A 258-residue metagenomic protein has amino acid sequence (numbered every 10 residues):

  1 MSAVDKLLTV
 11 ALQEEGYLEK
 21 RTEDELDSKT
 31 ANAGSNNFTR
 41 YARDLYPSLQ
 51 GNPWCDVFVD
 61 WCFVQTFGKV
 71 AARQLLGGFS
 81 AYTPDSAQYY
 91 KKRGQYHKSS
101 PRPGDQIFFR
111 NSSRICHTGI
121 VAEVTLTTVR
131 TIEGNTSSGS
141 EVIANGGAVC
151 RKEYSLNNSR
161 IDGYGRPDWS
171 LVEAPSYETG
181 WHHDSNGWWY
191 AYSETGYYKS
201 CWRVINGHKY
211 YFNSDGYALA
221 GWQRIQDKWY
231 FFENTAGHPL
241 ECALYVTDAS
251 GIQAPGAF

Functional and structural regions predicted by a protein language model:
M1-G68: N-terminal capping segments
S2-A3, S80-A81, W169, G251-A257: Short, low-complexity, Pro/Ser/Thr/Gly-rich segments in the mature regions of secreted, periplasmic
A3, K69-G139: ...with weaker cross-activation on analogous glycine-rich loops/strands in unrelated enzymes
D5-K6, G94-Y96, I115-Y177, H238-P239: Aromatic- and glycine-rich peptidoglycan recognition patches
E25-L45, Q74-G77, P84-Q95, A144: Surface-exposed intrinsically disordered loops and tails
P53-W61, T118-A122, T131-E133, D184: Active-site scaffold segments
A174-F258: Extracellular adhesion/carbohydrate-binding repeat motifs centered on closely spaced tryptophans
